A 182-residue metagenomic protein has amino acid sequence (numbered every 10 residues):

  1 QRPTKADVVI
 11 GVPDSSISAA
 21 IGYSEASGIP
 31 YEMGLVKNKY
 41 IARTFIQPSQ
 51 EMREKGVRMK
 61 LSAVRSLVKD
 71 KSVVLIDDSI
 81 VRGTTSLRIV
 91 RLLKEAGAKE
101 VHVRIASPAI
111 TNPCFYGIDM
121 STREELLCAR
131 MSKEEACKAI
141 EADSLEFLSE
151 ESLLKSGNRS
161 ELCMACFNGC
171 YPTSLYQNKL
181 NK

Functional and structural regions predicted by a protein language model:
Q1-K182: PRPP-associated nucleotide enzymes
